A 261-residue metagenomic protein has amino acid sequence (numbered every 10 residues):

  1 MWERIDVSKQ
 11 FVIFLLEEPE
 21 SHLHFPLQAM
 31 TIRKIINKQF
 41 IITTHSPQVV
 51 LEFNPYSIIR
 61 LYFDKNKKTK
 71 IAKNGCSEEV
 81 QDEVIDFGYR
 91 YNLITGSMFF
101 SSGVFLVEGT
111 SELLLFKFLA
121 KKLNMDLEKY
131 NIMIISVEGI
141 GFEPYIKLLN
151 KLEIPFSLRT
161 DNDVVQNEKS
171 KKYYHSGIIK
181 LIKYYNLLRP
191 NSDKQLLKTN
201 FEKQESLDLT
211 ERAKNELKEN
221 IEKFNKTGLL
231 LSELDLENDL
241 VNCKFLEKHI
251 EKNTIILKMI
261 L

Functional and structural regions predicted by a protein language model:
M1-I94, L113-L114: Switch/communication elements of ASCE P-loop NTPase nucleotide-binding domains
F63-L261: Acidic, divalent-metal-binding catalytic cores of TOPRIM and closely related two-metal-ion phosphodiester/pyrophosphate
